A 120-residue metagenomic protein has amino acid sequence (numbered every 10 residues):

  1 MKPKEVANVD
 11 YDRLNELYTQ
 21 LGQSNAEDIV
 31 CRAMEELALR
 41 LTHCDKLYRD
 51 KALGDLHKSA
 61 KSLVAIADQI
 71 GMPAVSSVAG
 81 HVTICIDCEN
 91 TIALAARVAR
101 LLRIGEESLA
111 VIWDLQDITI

Functional and structural regions predicted by a protein language model:
M1-K58, S62-Q69, P73-I120: Two-component system phosphorelay core
